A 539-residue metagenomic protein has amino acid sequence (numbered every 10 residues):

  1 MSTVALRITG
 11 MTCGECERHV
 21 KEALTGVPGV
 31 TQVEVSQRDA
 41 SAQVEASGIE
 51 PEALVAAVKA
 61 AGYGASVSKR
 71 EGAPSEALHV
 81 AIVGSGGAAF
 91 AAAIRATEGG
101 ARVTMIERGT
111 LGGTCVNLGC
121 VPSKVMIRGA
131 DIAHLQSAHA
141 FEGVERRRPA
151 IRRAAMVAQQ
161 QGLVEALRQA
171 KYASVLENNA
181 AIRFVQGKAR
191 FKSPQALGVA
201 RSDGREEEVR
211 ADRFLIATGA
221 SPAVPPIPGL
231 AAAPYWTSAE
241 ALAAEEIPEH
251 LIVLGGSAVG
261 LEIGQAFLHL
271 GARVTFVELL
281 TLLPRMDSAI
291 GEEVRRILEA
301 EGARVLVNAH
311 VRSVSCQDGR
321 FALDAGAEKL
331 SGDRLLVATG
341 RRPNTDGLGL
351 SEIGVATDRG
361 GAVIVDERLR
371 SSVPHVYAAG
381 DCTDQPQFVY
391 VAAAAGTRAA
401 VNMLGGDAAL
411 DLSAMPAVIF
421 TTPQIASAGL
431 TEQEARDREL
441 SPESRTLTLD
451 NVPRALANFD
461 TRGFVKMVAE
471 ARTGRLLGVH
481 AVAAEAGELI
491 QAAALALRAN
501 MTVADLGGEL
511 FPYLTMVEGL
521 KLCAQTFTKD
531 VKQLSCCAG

Functional and structural regions predicted by a protein language model:
M1-A81, G87: Flexible metal-binding regulatory segments at protein termini and peripheral loops
E76-A77, G87, I94-A101, I106-I247 (+7 more regions): Glycine-rich flavin
A81-A88, A92-G109, V121, V125-L135 (+3 more regions): Flexible, glycine-rich terminal cap/loop adjacent to redox cofactors in electron-transfer oxidoreductases
A81-V83, A189, E208-G219, V253-L254 (+2 more regions): Short hydrophobic core segments
C120, I216-R273, V277, R304-V305 (+3 more regions): Glycine-rich dinucleotide-binding loop and its adjacent helix/turn
R146-R147, I182-S202, V209, L270-E367 (+4 more regions): A Rossmann-like FAD-binding core segment of flavoenzymes
A231-P248, K329-M403, E488, A492: FAD-site-proximal beta/loop scaffold in flavoenzymes
